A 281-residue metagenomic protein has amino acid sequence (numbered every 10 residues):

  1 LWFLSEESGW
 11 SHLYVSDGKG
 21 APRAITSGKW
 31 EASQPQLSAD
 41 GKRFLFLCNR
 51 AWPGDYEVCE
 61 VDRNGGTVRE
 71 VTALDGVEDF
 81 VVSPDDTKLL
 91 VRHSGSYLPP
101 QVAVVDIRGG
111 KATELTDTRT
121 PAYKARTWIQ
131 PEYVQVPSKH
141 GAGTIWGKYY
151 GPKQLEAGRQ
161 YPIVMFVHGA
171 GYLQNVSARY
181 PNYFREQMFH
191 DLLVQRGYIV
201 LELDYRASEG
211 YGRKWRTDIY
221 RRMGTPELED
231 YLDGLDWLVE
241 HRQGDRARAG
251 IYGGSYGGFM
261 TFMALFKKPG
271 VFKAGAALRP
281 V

Functional and structural regions predicted by a protein language model:
L1-F3, F44-L45, L89-L90: Hydrophobic beta-strand positions that form the internal "hydrophobic ladder" of WD40/Gbeta-like beta-propeller blades
F3-L4, E202: Short catalytic-loop micro-motif centered on adjacent basic/acidic residues
S5-S8, S16-A39, C48-A51, E60-E78 (+1 more regions): Multi-bladed beta-propeller domains
E6-S11, R50-Y56, G95-L98, R185: Short, solvent-exposed loop/turn segments at conserved positions within beta-propeller repeat blades
H12-Y14, E57-C59, Q101-A103: A short loop-to-beta-strand structural motif that recurs across blades of beta-propeller domains
V77-V281: Serine-hydrolase catalytic core recognition
